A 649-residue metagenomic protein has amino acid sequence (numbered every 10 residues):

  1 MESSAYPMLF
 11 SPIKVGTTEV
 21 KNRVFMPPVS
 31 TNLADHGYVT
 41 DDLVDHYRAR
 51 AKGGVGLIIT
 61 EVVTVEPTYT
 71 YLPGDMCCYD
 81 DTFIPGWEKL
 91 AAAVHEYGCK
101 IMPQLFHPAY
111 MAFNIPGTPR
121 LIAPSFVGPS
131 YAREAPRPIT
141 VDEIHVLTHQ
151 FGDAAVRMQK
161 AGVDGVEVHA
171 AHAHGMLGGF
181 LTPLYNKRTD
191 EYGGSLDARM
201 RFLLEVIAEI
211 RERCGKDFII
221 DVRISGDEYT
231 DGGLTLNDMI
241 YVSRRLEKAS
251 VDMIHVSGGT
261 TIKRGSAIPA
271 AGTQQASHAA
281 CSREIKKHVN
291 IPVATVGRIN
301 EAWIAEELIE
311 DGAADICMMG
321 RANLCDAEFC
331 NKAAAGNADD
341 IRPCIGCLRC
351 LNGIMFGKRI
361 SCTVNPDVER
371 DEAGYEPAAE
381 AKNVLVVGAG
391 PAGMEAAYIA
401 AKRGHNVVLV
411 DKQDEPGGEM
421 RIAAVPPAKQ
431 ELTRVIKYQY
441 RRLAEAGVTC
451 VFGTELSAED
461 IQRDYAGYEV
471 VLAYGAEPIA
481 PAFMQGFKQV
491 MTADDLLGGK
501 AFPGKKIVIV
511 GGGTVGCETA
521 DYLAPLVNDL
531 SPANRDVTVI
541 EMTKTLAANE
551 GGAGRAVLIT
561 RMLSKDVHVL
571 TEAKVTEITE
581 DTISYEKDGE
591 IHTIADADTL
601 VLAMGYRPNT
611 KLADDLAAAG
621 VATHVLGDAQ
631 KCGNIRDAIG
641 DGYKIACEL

Functional and structural regions predicted by a protein language model:
M1-V387, P391, E395, I399-V407 (+2 more regions): Flavin-dependent oxidoreductase catalytic cores
G56, D164, D252, D315 (+4 more regions): Conserved acidic residues
S257, V296, N365, G453-E455 (+4 more regions): Conserved beta-strand termini and adjacent loop/short-helix elements that scaffold enzyme active sites in alpha/beta
G265-A271, P292, D315, M420-A428 (+2 more regions): Short beta-alpha connecting loops at secondary-structure transitions that line or flank enzyme active sites
V289, G312-A313, A446, G486 (+3 more regions): Short, structured coil segments at secondary-structure junctions
W303, A381-V410, V451-R463, A473-Q489 (+2 more regions): Rossmann-like dinucleotide/flavin-binding elements
L409-T449, D521-V575: Rossmann-like dinucleotide-binding cores of NAD(P)H-dependent redox enzymes
